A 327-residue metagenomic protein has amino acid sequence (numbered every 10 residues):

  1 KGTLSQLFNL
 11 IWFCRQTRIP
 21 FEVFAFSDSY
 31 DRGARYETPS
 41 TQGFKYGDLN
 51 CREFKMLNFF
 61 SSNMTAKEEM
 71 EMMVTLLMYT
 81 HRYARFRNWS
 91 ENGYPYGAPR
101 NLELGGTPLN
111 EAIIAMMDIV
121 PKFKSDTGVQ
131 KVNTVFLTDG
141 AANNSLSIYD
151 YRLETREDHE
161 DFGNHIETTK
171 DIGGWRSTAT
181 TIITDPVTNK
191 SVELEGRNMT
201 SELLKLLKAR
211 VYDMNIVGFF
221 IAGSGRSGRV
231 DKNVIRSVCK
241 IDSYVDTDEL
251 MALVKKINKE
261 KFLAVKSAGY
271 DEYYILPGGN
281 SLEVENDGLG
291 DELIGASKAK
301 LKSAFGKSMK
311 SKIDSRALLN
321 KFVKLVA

Functional and structural regions predicted by a protein language model:
K1-A327: Acidic, glycine-rich A-domain
